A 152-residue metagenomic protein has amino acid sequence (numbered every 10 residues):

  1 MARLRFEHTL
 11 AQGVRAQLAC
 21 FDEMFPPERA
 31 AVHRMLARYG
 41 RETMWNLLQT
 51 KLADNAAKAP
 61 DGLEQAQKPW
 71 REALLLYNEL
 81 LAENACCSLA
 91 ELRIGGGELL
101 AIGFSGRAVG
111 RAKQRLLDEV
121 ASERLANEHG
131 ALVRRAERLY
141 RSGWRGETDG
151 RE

Functional and structural regions predicted by a protein language model:
M1-A66, R71: Divalent metal-dependent catalytic cores for phosphoryl transfer on phosphate-bearing substrates
K58-E152: Charged substrate- and nucleic-acid-binding regions of tRNA-handling and nucleotidyl-transfer enzymes, centered on
